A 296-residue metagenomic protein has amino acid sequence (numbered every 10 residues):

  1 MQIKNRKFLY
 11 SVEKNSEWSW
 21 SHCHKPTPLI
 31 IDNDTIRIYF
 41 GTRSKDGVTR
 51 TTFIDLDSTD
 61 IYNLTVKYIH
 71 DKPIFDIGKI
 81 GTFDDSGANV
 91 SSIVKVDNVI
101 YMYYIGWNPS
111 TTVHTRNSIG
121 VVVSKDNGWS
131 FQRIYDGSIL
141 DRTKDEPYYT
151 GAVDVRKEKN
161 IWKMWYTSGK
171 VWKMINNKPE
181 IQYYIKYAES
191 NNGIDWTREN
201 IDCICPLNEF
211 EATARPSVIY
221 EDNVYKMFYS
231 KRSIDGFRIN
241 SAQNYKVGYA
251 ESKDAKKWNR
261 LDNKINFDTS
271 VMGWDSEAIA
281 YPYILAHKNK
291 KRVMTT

Functional and structural regions predicted by a protein language model:
M1-H24, L29-S86, V94-G151, R156-E211 (+2 more regions): Beta-rich carbohydrate-recognition and catalytic domains
V90: Peripheral membrane lipid-binding modules
A214: Predominantly extracellular/luminal carbohydrate-interaction, adhesion, and secreted-enzyme modules that are
